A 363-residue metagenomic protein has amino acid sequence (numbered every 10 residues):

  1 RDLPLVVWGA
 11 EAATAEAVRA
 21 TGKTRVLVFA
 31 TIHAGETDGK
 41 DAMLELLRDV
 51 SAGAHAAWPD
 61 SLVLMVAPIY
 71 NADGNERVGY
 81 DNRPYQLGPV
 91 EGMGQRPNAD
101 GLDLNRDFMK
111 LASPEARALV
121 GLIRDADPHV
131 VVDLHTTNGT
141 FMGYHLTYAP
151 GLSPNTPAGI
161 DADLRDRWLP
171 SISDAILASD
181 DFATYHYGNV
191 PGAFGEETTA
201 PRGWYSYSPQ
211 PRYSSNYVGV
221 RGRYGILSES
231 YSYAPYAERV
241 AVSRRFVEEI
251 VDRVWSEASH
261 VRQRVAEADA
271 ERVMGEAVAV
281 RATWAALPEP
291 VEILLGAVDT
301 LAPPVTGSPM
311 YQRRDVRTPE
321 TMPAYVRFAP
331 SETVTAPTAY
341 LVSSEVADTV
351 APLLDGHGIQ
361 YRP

Functional and structural regions predicted by a protein language model:
R1-P363: Structured catalytic-domain cores with a bias toward divalent-metal coordination
